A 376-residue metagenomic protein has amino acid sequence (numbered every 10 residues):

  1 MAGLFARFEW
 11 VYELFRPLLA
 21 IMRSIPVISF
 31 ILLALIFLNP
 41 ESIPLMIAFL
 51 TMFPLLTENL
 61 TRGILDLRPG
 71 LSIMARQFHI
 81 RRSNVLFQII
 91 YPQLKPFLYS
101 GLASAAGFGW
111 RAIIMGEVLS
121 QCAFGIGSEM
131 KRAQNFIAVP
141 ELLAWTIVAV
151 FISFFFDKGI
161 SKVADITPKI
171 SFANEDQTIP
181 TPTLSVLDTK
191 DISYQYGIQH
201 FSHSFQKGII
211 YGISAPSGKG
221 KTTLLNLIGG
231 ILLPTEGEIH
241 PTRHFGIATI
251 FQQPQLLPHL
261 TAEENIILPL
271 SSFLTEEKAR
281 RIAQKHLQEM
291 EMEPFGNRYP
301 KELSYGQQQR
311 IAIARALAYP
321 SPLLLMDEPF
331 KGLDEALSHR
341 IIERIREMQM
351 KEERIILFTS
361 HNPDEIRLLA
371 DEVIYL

Functional and structural regions predicted by a protein language model:
M46, L50, R82-M115, A149 (+1 more regions): Transmembrane alpha-helices
G229: Helix-to-loop junction immediately C-terminal to a conserved catalytic motif
K278-F295: Conserved ABC ATPase "signature" region
Y299-L303, Q307: Conserved ABC ATPase signature
I313: Hydrophobic anchor residue at the start of the ABC signature
L324-E328: Catalytic Walker B motif of ABC-type/P-loop ATPase nucleotide-binding domains
E335-L337: Helix N-cap at the start of a conserved alpha-helix in ABC-type nucleotide-binding domains
